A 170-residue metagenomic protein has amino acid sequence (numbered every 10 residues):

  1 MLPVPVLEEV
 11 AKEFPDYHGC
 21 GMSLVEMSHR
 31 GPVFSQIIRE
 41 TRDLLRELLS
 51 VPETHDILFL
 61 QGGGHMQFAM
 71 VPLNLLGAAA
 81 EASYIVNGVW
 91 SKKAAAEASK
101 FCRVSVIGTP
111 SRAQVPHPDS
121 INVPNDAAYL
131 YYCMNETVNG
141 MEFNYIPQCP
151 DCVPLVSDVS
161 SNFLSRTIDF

Functional and structural regions predicted by a protein language model:
M1, G64-Q67, G88-S91, T137 (+1 more regions): Gly/Ser/Thr-rich loops at beta-strand to alpha-helix junctions that form or flank small-molecule/cofactor-binding
M1-E26: N-terminal "arm"/small-domain region of PLP-dependent enzymes with the aminotransferase-like
L7, T167-F170: A short alpha/beta connector and helix-capping loop motif
G19-Q67, N74, G88-V89, A96-E97: Conserved N-terminal alpha-helix of the aminotransferase class I/II PLP-enzyme fold
H55-I57, A80-S83, C152-P154: Short active-site oxyanion
L60-G62, Y84-G88, C133-N135, S157-V159: Short His-Asn-centered micro-motif
H65-L130: PLP-dependent aminotransferase-like
A98, T109-R166: Active-site phosphate-binding strand-loop segment of PLP-dependent enzymes
